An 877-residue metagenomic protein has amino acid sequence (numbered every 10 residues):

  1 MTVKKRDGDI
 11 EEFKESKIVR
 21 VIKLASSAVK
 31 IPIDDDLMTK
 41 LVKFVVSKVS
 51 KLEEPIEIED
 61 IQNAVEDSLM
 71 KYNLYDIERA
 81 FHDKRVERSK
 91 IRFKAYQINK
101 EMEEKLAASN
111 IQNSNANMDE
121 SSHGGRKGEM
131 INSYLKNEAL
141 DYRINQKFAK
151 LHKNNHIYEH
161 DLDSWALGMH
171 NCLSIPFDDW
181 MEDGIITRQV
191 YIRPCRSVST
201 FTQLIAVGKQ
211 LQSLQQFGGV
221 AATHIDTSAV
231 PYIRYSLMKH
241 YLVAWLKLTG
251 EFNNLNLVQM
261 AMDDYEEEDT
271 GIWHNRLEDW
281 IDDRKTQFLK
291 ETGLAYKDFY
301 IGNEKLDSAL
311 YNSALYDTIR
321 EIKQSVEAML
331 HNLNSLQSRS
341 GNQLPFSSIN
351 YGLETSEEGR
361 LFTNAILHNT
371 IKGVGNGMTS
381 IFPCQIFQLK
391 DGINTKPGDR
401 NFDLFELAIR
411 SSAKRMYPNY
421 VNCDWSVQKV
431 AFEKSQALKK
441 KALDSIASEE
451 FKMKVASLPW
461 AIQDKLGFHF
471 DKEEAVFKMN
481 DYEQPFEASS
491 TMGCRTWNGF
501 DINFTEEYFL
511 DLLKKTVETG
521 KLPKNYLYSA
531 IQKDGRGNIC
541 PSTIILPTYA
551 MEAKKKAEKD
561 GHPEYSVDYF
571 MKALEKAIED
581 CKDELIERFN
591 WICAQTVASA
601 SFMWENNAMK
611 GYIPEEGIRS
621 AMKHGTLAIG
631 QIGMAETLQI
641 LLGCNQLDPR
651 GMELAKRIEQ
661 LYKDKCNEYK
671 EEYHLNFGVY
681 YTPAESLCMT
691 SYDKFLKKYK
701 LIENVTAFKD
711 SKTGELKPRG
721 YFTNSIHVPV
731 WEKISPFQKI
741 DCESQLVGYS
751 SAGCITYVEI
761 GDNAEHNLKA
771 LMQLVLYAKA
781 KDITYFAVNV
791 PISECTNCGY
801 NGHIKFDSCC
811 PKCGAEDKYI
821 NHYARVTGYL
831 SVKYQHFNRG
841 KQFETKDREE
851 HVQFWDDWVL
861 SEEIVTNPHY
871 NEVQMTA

Functional and structural regions predicted by a protein language model:
M1-K105, S109, R848: Charged, amphipathic alpha-helical regulatory modules used for macromolecular assembly or allosteric control
F44-S50, L69, L654-E668, T845-W858: Short, mixed-charge aromatic SLiMs
F44-S50, S347-S348, E636-I640, C754-I760: Short, hydrophobic beta-strand segments
Q97-K623, C644, D648-H822: Conserved catalytic cores of very large enzyme subunits
R320-Q324, I640, K841-T845: Metallocofactor- and cofactor-centric catalytic cores in central/energy metabolism, strongly enriched
L627-I640, Q660, R825: Contiguous, well-ordered alpha-helical segments that form the cores/surfaces of helical PPI scaffolds
P811, E816-V873: Long insertion/accessory domains within large nucleic-acid-processing enzymes
